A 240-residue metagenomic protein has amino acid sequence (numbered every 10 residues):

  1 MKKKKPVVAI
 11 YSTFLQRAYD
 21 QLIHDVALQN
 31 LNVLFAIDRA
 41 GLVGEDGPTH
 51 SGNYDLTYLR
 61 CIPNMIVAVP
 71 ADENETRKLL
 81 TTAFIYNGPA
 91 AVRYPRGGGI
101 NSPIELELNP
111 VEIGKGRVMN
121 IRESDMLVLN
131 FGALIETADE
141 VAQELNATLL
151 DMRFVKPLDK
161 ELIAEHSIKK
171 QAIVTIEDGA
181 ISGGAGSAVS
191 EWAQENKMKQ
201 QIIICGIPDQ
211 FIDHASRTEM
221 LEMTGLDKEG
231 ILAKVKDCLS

Functional and structural regions predicted by a protein language model:
K2-Y94: Phosphate/diphosphate-binding loops
L15, L28-L34, R39-S51, I85-S240: Thiamine diphosphate
